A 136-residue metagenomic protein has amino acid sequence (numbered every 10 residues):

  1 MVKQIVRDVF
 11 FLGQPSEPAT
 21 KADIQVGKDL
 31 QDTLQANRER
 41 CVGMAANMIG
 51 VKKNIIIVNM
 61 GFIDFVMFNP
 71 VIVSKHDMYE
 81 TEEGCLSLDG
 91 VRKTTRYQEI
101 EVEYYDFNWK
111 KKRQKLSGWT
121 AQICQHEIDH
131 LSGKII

Functional and structural regions predicted by a protein language model:
M1-I136: Positively charged
